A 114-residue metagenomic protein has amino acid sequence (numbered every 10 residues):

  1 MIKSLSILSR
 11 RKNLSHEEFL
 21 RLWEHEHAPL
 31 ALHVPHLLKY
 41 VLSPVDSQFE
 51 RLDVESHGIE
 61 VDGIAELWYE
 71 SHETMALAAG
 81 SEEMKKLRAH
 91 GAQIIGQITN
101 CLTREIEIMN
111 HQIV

Functional and structural regions predicted by a protein language model:
M1-V114: Macromolecular interaction modules
